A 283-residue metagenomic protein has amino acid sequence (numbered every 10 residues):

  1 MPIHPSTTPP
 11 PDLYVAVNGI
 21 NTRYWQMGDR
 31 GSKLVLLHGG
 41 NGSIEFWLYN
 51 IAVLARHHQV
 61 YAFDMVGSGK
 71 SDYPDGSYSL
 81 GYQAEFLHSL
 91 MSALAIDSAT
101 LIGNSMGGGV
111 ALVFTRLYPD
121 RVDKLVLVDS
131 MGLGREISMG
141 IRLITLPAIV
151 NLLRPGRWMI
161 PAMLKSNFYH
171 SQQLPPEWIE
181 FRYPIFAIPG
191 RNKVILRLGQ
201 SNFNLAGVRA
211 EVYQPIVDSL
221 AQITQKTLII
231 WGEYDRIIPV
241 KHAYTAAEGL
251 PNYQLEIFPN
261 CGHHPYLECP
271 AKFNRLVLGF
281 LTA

Functional and structural regions predicted by a protein language model:
M1-L34, R56-H58, I96-D97, L278-A283: Alpha/beta-hydrolase fold catalytic core
V17-N18, W25, L48, Y61-M106 (+1 more regions): Active-site loop/oxyanion-hole signature of alpha/beta-hydrolase fold enzymes
I20-K70: Conserved HGGG/HGGXW glycine-rich cap/lid loop of the alpha/beta-hydrolase fold
T22, G156-S219: Conserved alpha/beta-hydrolase catalytic His-Asp/Glu region
R116, K124-G156: Flexible "cap/lid" loop of the alpha/beta hydrolase fold
I223, I229-W231: Short beta-strand/loop motif that positions the catalytic acidic residue of the alpha/beta-hydrolase fold
Y234-I238: Acidic catalytic loop of the alpha/beta-hydrolase fold
Y253-A283: Catalytic active-site module of serine/aspartate enzymes centered on a nucleophile-bearing elbow/loop
